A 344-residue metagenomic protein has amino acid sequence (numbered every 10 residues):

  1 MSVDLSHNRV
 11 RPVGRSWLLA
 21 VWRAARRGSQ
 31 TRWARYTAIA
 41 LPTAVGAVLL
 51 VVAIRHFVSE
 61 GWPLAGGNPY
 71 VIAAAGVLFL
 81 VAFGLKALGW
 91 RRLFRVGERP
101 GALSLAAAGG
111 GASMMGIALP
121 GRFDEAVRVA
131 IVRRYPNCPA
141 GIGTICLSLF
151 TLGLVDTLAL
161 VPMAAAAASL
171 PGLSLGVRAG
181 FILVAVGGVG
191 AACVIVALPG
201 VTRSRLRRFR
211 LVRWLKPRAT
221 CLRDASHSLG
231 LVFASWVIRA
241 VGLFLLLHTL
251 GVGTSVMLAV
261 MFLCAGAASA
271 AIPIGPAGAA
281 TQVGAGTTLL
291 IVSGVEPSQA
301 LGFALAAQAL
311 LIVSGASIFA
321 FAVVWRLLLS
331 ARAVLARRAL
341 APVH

Functional and structural regions predicted by a protein language model:
M1-G111, L160, A166-A271, P297-H344: Predominantly cytoplasmic-facing regulatory/coupling regions of multi-pass membrane proteins
G84-L88, L119-V129, T157, S269-T287: Transmembrane helix boundary and interhelical junction motifs in multipass membrane proteins
R92-G97, A130-N137, L152, L290-V292: Helix-loop junctions at the membrane interface of multi-pass solute transporters
L103-A107, E125-A126, N137-G153, V295-A306: Membrane-interface alpha-helices at helix entry/exit sites of multi-pass transporters
A106-N137: Extended non-transmembrane interhelical loops and adjacent amphipathic helices of multipass membrane proteins
S113, L152-D156: Structural signature of transmembrane alpha-helices in multi-pass secondary transporters
V132-I142, L263-C264: Membrane-helix boundary/interface segments in integral membrane proteins
